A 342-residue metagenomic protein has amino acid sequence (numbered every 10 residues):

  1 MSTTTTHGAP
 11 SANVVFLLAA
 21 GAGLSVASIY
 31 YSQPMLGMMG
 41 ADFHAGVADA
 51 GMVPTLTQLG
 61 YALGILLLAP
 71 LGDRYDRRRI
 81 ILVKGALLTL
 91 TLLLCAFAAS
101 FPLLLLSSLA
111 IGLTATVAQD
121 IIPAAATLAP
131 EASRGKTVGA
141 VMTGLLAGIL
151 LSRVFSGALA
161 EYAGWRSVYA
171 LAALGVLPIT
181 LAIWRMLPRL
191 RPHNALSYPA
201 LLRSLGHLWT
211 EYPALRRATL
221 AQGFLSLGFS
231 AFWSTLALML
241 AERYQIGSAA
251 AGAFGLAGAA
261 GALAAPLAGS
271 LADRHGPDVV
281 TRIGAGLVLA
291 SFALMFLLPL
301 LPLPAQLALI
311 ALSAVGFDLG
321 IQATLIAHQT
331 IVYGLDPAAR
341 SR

Functional and structural regions predicted by a protein language model:
S2-G8, L187-L220: Juxtamembrane intracellular "pre-TM" segments in multi-pass secondary transporters
L63-F101: Conserved MFS/SLC helix-loop-helix module at the cytosolic interface between two early adjacent transmembrane helices
I65-D76, A264-P277: Helix-to-loop junctions at the C-terminal end of transmembrane segments in multipass secondary transporters
L103, S133, G139-L187: Helix-loop-helix hairpin linking two adjacent transmembrane segments in secondary transporters
S107-L145: Cytoplasmic helix-loop-helix junction between adjacent transmembrane helices in 12-TM secondary transporters
V117-A129, A323-D336: Intracellular juxtamembrane helix-capping segments at the cytosolic ends of symmetry-related transmembrane helices
V279-L325: C-terminal transmembrane helical hairpin of 12-TM major facilitator-type secondary transporters
